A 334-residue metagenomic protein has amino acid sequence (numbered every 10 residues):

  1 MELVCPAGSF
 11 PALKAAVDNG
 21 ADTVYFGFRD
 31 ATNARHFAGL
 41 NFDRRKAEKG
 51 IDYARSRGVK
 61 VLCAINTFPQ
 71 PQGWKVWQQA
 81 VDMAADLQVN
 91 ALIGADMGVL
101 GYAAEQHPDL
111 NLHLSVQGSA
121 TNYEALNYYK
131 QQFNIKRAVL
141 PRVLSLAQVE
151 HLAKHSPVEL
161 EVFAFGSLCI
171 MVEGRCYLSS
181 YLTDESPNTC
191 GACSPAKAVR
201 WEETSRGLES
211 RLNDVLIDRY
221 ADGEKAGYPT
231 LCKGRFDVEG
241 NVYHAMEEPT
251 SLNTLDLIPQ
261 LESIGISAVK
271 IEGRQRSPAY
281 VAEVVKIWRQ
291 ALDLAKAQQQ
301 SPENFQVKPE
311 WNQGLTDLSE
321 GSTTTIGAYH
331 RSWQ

Functional and structural regions predicted by a protein language model:
M1-A120, V139, A147-A268, R274-Q334: Active-site pocket-lining/capping segments in soluble small-molecule metabolic enzymes
N122-A125: Conserved nucleotide-cofactor-binding alpha/beta core module
Q132-R137: A cross-taxonomic marker for long C-terminal extensions/tails that follow the last structured domain
V143: Contiguous mid-protein beta-loop-alpha structural module that forms a pocket-lining wall or clamp of enzyme active
